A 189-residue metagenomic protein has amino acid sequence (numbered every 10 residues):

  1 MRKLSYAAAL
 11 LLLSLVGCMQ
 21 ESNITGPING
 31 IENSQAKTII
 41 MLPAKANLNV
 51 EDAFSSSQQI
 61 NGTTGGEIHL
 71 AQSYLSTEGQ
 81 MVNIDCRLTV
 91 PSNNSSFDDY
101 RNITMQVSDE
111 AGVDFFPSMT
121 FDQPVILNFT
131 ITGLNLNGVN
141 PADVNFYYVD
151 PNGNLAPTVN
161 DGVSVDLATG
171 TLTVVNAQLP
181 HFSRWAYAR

Functional and structural regions predicted by a protein language model:
R2-A9: Sec-dependent signal peptide recognition, specifically the positively charged N-region followed immediately by
S14-G17: C-terminal motif of bacterial Sec signal peptides marking the signal peptidase cleavage site
M19-S22: Bacterial signal peptide processing site
N29-S57, N61-T64, N94-N152: Proteolytic processing hotspots in large secreted/extracellular or virion-associated proteins and select intracellular
Q59-D99: Predominantly extracellular/luminal regions of secreted and cell-surface proteins, especially disulfide-bonded
P157-L167: Solvent-exposed serine/threonine-rich low-complexity stretches and specific carbohydrate-binding patches
T173-R189: C-terminal beta-strand-rich structural cap/linker in extracellular carbohydrate-active enzymes
